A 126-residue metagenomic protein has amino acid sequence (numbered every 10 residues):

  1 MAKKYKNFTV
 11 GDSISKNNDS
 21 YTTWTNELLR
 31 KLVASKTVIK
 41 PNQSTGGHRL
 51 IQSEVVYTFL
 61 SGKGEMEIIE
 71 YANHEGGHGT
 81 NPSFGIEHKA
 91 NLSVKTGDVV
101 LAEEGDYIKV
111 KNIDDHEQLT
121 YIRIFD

Functional and structural regions predicted by a protein language model:
M1-K36, P41-G47, P82-F84, K89-S93: A short, N-terminal "cap"/entry segment at the start of jelly-roll beta-barrel domains of the cupin/DSBH fold
G11, Q52, D98-V99: A short, sequence-level motif marking secondary-structure junctions
K31-V33, S53, Q118-L119: A structure-centric signal for secondary-structure junctions around beta-strands
V38-I39, L50-H74: Short, conserved beta-strand element in jelly-roll/cupin
H48-L50, I108: Histidine-centered divalent metal-coordination motifs
E70-E104: Short acidic-glycine-tyrosine-enriched beta hairpin
N91-D126: Ligand-binding loop in jelly-roll beta-barrel domains
